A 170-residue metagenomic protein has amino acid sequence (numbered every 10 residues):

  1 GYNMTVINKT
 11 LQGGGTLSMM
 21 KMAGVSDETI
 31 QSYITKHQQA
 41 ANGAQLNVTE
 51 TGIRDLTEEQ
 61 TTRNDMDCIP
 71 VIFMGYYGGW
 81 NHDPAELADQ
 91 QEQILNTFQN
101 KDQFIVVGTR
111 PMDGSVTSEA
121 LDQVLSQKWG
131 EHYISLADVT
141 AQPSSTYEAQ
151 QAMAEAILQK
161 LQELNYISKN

Functional and structural regions predicted by a protein language model:
G1, F98, S126-W129: A generic structural signal for well-ordered alpha-helical segments
G1-D89, M112-E119: Conserved SGNH/GDSL esterase-like catalytic core that processes O-acyl groups on lipids and polysaccharides
V6-K9, V106, I167-N170: Surface-exposed patches in mature extracellular/periplasmic domains of secreted proteins
I72, I105-G108: Structural beta-sheet core signal
A88-N96, D122: Generic structural signal for well-ordered alpha-helices, preferentially at hydrophobic/aromatic core positions
Q99-F104: A short helix->loop->beta-strand "cap" motif at the edges of active sites that frequently abuts
R110-N170: Catalytic His-Asp segment of secreted/periplasmic serine-dependent ester chemistry enzymes
